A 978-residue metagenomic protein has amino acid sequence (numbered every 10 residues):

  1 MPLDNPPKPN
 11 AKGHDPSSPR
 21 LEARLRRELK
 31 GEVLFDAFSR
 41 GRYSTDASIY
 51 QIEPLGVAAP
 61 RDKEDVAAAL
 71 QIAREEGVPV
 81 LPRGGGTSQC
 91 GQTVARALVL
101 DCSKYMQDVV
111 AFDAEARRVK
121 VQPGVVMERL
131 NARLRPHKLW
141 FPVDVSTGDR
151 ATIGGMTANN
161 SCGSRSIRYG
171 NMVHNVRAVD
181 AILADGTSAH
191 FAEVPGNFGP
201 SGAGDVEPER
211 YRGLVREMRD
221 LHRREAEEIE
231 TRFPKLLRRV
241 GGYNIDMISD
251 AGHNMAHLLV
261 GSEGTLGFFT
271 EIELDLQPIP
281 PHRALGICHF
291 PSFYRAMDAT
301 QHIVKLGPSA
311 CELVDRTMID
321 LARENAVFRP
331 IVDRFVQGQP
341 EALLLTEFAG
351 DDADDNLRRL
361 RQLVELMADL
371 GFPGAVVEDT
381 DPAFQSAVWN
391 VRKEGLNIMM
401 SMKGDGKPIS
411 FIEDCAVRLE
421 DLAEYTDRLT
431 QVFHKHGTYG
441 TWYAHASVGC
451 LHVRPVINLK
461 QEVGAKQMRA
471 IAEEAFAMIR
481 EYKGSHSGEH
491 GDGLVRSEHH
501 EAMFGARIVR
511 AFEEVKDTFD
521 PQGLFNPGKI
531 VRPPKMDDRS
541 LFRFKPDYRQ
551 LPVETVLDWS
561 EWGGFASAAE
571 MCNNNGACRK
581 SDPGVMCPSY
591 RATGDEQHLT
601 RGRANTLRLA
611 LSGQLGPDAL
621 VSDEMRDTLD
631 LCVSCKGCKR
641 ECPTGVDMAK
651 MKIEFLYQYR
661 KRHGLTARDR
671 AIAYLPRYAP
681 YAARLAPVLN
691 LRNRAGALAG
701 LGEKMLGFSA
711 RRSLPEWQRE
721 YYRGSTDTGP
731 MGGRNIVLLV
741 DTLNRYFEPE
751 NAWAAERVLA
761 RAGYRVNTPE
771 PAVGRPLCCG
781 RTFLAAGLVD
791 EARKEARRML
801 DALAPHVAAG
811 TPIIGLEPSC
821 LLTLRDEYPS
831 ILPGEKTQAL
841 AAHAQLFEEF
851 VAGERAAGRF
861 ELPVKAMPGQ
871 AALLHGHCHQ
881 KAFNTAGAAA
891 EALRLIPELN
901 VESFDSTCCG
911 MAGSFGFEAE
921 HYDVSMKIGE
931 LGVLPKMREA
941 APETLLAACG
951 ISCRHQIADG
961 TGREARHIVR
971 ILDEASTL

Functional and structural regions predicted by a protein language model:
M1-E75, G85-R117, S146, Y169 (+4 more regions): N-terminal flexible segment immediately upstream of the FAD-binding catalytic core in FAD-dependent oxidoreductases
P2, S48, M156-A158, S166-Y169 (+5 more regions): C-terminal substrate-binding/cap subdomain adjacent to the FAD-binding core in PCMH-type and related FAD-linked
L25, S48-V80, L98, C102-S146 (+6 more regions): N-terminal glycine-rich flavin-associated loop
S39-R42, S88-G91, T147-G154, L237-I248 (+15 more regions): A glycine-rich phosphate-binding loop feature that marks nucleotide/adenosyl-phosphate handling sites
V240, I248-L266, A284, C288-G307 (+12 more regions): Long hydrophobic segments that form regular secondary structure
I272-L274, T300, V304-G406, S410 (+8 more regions): Terminal amphipathic helices with adjacent charged low-complexity linkers/tails
G406, E481-H486, G493-L631, K650-G664 (+3 more regions): Ferredoxin-type iron-sulfur electron-transfer modules and their immediate structural context
D520, P527, F542-F544, A649-L978: Iron-sulfur cluster-binding electron-transfer modules in prokaryotic oxidoreductases
